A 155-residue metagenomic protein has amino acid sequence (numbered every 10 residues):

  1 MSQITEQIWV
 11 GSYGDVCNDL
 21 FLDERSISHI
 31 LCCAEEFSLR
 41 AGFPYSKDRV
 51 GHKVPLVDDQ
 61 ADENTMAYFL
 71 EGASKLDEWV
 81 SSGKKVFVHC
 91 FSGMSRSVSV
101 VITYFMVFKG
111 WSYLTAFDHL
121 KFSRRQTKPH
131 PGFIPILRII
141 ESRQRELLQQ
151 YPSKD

Functional and structural regions predicted by a protein language model:
M1-V88, M106-I139, Q144-R145: Cysteine-based protein phosphatase catalytic domain of the PTP/DSP
G83-I102: A phosphate-binding catalytic loop at a beta-strand-loop-alpha-helix junction that coordinates phosphoryl groups
E146-K154: Intrinsically disordered, low-complexity regulatory segments enriched in Ser/Pro/Gln/Gly
